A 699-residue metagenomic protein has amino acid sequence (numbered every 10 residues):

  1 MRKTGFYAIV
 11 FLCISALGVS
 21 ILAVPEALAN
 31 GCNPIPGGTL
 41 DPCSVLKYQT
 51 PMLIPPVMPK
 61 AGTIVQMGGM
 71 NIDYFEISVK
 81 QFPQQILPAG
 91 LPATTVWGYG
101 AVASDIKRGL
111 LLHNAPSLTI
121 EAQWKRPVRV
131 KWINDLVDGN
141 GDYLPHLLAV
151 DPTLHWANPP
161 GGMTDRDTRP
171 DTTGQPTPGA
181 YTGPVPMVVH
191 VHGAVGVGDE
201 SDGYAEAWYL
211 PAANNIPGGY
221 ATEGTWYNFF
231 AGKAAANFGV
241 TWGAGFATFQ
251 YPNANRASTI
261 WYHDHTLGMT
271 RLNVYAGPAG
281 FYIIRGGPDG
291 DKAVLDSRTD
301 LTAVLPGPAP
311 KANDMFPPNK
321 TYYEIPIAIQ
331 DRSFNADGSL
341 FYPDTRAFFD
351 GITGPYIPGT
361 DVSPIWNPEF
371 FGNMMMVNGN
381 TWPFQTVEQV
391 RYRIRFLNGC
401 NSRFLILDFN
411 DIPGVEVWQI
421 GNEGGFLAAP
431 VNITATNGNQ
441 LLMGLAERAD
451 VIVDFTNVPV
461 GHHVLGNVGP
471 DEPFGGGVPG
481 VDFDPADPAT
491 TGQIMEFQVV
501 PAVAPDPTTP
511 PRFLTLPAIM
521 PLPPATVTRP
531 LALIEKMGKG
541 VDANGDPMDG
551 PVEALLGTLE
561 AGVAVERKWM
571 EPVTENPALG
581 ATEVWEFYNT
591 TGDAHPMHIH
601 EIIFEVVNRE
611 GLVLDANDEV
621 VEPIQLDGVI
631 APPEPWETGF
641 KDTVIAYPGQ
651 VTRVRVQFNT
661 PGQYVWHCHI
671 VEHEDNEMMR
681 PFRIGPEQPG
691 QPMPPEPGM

Functional and structural regions predicted by a protein language model:
M1-F11: Bacterial N-terminal signal peptides that target proteins for export
A16-E26: C-terminal segment of classical bacterial N-terminal signal peptides
E26-H190, V195-N215, N228, G232-N237 (+6 more regions): N-terminal, post-signal-peptide metal-ligating segments of extracellular/periplasmic oxidoreductases, dominated by
P88, G139-V150, A276, R403-N410 (+2 more regions): Short, hydrophobic/aromatic beta-strand segments
W132-L136, F396-C400, F587-T591: Asparagine-centered strand-capping/turn motif at beta-strand->loop junctions
G161-K292, V431-V500, T591-H595, I630-M699: Extracellular/periplasmic metallocenter environments
G196-A221, I329-D337, F341-L516, P521: Histidine- and aromatic-rich segments of cupredoxin/plastocyanin-like copper-binding domains
N410-F426, T590-P635, V671-E674, R683-Q688: Active/binding-pocket-proximal capping segment
